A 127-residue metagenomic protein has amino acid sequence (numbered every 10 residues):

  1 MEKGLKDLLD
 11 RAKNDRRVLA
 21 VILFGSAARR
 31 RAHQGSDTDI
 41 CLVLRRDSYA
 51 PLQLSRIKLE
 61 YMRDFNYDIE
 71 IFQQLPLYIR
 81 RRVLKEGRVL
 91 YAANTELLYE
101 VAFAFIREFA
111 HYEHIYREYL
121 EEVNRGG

Functional and structural regions predicted by a protein language model:
M1-A20, A28-Q34, R45-G127: Catalytic core of pol beta-like nucleotidyltransferases
S36-T38: Conserved loop-to-beta-strand segment in the C-terminal subdomain of adenylate-forming
I40-V43: Short beta-strand->loop micro-motif that forms the acidic, two-metal-ion catalytic signature in nucleotide-processing
